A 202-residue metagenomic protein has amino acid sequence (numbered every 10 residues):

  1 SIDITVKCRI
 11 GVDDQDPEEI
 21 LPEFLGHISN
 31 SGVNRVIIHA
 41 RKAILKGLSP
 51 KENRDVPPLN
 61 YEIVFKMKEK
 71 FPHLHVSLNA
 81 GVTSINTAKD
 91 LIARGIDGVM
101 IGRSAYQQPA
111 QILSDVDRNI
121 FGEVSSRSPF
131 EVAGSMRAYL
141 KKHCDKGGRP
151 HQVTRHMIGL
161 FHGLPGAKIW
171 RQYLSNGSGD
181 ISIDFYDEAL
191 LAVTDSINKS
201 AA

Functional and structural regions predicted by a protein language model:
D3, V12-D14, E18-R35, L59-L78 (+1 more regions): Alpha/beta catalytic cores of nucleotide-metabolism and tRNA/nucleoside-modifying enzymes
V6-I10, A40-K42: Short, structured patches in soluble enzyme cores that scaffold and shape functional sites
C8-I10, S49-P50, P72-H73: A short, structure-level motif marking secondary-structure boundaries and short turns
A40-R54: Glycine-rich, proline-tolerant flexible connector loops at the mouths of alpha/beta enzymes
